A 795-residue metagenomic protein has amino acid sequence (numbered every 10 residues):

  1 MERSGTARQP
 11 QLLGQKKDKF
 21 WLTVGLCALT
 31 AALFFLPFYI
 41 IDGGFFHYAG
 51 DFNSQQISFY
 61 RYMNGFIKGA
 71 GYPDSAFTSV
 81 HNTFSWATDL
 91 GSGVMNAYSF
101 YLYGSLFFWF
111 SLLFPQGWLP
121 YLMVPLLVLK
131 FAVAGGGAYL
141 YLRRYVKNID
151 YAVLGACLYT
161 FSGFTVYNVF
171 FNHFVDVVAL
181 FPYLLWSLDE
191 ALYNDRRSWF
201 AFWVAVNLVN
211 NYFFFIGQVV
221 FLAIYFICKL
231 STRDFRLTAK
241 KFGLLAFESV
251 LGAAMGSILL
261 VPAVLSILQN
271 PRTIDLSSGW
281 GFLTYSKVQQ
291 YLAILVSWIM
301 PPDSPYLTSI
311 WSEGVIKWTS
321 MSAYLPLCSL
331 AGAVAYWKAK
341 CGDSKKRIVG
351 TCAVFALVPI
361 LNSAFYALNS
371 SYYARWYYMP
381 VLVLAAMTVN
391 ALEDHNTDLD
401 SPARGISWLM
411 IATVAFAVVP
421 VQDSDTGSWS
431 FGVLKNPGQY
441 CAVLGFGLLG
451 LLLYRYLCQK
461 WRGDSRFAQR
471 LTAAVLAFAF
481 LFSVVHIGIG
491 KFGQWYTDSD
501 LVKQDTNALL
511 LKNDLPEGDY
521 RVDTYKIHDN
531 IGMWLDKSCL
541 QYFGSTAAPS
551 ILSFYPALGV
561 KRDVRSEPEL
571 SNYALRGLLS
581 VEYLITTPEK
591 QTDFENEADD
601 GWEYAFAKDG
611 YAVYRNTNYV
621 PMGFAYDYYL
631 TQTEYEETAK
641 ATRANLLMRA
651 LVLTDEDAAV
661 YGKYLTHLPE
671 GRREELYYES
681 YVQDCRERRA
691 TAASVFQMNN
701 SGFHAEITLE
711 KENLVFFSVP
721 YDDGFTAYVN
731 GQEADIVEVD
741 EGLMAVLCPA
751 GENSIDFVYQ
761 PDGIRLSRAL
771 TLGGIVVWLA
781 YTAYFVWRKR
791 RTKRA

Functional and structural regions predicted by a protein language model:
M1-I40, L244, L452, R466-L476 (+1 more regions): Start-transfer (signal-anchor) and selected internal transmembrane alpha helices of multi-pass inner/ER membrane
G5, P10, G14-K16, L665-A795: Active-site-proximal, structured, solvent-exposed surfaces of multi-pass membrane proteins that position macromolecular
C27, L127-R144, D150-S231, L244-V264 (+5 more regions): Membrane-embedded helix bundles of polyisoprenyl
T30-G135, C157-V178, I267-R272, W280-Y324 (+3 more regions): Membrane-interface coil-to-helix junctions
N96-Y101, P120-A132, L158-P182, L192-Y193 (+4 more regions): Membrane-interface micro-motifs in multi-pass membrane enzymes
N194-D195, F214, K345-T506, E752-A795: Contiguous transmembrane helix-bundle modules in multi-pass membrane proteins
D234-G243, A333-A356: Membrane-interface helix-loop-helix junctions at transmembrane boundaries of multi-pass membrane enzymes, predominantly
L471-N713, F717-F725, N730-A734: Soluble catalytic regions of membrane-associated enzymes that act on cell-envelope and secretory-pathway components
